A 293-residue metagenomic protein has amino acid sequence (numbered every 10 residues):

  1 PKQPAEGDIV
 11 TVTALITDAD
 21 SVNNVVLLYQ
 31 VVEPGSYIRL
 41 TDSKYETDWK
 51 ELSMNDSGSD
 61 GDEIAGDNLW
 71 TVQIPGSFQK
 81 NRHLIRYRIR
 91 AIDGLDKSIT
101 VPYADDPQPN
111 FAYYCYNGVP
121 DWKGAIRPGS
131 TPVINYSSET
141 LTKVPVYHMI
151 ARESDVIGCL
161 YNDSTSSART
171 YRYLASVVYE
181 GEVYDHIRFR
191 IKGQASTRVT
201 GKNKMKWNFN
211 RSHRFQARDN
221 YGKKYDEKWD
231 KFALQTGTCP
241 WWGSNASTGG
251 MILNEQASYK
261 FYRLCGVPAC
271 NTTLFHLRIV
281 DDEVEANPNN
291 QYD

Functional and structural regions predicted by a protein language model:
K2-D8: Short, solvent-exposed loop/linker segments at the N-terminal edge of repeated beta-sheet extracellular domains
Q3, T13-L15, N81-D293: Phosphate-handling architecture centered on phosphoinositide signaling
T11-T17, L28: Short edge beta-strand/loop segments characteristic of extracellular beta-sandwich folds
D18-N23, P34-G35: Extracellular acidic loop/turn motifs
V25-Y29, Y87: Short beta-strand elements bearing conserved aromatic residues within extracellular beta-rich modules
Y29-Y37, D42-K50, S57-S59, G94-D96 (+1 more regions): Change "in extracellular beta-sheet-rich domains … of secreted and cell-surface proteins" to "in beta-sheet-rich domains
K50-L52, D60-P75: Aromatic sugar-binding surface patches on proteins that engage polysaccharides or sugar-phosphate polymers
P75-N81: Short, surface-exposed loop/turn segments at beta-strand-coil junctions that are enriched for proline with nearby
